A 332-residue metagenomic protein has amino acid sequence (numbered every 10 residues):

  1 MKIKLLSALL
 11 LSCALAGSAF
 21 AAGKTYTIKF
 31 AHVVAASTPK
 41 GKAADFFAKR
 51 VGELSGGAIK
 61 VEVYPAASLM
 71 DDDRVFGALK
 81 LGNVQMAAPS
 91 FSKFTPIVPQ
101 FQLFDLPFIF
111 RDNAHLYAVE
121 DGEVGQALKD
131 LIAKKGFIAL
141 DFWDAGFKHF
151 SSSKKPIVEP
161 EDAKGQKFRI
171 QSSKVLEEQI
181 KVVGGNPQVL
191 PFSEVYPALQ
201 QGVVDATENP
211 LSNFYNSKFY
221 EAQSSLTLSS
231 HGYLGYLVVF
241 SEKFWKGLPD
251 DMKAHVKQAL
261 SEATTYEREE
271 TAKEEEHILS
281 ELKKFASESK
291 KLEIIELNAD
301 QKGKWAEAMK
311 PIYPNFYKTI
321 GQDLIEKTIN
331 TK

Functional and structural regions predicted by a protein language model:
M1-T27: Short, low-complexity disordered leader/linker segments with a strong preference for bacterial N-terminal type II
A22-H115, E123-V124, D130-K332: N-terminal secretory/targeting leader peptides
